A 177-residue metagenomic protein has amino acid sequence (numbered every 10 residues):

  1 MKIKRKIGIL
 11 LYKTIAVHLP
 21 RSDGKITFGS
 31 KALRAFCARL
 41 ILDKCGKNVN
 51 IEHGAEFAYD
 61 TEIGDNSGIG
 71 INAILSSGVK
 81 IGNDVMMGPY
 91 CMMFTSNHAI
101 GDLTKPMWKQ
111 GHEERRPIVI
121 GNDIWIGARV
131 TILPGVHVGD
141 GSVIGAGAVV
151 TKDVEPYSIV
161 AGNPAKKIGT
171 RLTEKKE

Functional and structural regions predicted by a protein language model:
M1-N48: A transmembrane-helix-recognition feature enriched in membrane-embedded lipid enzymes and envelope glyco-/phospholipid
F28-A35, A55-I63, G68-V136, N163-P164 (+1 more regions): Flexible, glycine/small-residue-enriched loop-and-beta-strand segment within the central core of proteins
G46, H137, E155: Short conserved AdoMet
N48-I51, I69: Extracellular beta-strand-rich, repetitive "passenger/adhesive" scaffolds that bind or process carbohydrates
N66, G141, S158: Catalytic-loop signature of eukaryotic-like protein kinases
P89, A146, P156: Residues that flank catalytic or metal-binding motifs in active/ligand-binding sites
G127-V143, A148-K152: Beta-rich strand-turn-strand
P156, A161-P164: Acidic, glycine-centered active-site loop in nucleotide-sugar glycosyltransferases
